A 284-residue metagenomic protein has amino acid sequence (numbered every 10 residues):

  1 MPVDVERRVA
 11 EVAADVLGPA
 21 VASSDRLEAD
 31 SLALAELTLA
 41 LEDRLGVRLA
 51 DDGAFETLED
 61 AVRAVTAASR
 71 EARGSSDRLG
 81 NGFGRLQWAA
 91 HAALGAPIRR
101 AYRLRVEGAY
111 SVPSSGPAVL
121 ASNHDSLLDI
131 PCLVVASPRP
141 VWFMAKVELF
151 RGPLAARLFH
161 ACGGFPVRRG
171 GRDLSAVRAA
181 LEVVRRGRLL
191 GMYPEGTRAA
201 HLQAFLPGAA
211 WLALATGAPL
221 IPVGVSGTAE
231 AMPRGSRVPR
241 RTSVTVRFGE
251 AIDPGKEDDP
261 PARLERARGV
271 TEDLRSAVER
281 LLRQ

Functional and structural regions predicted by a protein language model:
M1-G82: Phosphopantetheine-dependent thiolation modules in NRPS/PKS and related acyl-activating systems
P19, V47, R139, G164 (+2 more regions): Short glycine/serine/threonine/alanine-rich loop segments
A61, A96-A101, L120-A121, P166-G171 (+1 more regions): Short, flexible loop segments at the rims of nucleotide/cofactor-binding pockets, characterized by
A68-S69, H124, H160-C162, R237-R241: Short, hinge-like loop/turn segments at secondary-structure boundaries
G84-R103, A156, H160-G163: Short hydrophobic helices that act as membrane-entry/anchoring signals
L86, S175-Q284: Non-catalytic C-terminal accessory region of glycerolipid acyltransferases and related lyso-lipid remodeling enzymes
L94-H124: Helix-to-loop junction immediately C-terminal to a conserved catalytic motif
S114-G171, A179: Catalytic core of membrane glycerolipid acyltransferases/transacylases, capturing the structured, soluble-facing
